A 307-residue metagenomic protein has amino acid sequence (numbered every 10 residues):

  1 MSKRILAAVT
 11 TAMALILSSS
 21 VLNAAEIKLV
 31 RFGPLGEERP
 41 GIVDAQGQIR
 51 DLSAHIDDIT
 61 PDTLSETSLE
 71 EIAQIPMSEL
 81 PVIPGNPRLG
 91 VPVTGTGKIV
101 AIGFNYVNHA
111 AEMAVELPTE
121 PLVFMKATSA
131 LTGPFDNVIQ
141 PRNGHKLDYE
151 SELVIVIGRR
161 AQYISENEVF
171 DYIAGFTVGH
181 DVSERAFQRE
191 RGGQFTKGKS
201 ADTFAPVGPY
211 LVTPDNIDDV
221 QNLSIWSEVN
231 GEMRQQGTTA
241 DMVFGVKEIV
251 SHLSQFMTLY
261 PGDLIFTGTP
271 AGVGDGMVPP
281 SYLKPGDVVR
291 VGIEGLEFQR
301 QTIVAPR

Functional and structural regions predicted by a protein language model:
M1-T10: Bacterial N-terminal signal peptides that target proteins for export
V9-S19: Bacterial N-terminal signal peptides
N23-P121: N-terminal non-catalytic cap/leader segment that marks the start of a structured domain
G36, R185-R307: Catalytic-pocket segment enriched in acidic/His residues
L89-V91, E112-A114, V138-L147, E152 (+3 more regions): A generic local secondary-structure boundary/capping motif
T94, D148-E150, Y260, K284-P285: Residue-level recognition of short, solvent-exposed, well-ordered loop/turn junctions that link secondary-structure
L117-P134, Y149, K284-G295: Structural signature of FAD isoalloxazine-binding scaffolds in flavoprotein oxidoreductases
